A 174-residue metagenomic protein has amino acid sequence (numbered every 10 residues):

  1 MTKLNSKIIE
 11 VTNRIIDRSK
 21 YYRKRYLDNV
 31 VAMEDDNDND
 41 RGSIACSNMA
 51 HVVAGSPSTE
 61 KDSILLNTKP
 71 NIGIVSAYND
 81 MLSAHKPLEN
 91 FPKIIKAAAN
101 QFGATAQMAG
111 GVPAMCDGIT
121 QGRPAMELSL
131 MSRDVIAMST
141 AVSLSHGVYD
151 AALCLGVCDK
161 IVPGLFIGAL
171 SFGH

Functional and structural regions predicted by a protein language model:
M1-H174: Metallocofactor- and cofactor-centric catalytic cores in central/energy metabolism, strongly enriched
